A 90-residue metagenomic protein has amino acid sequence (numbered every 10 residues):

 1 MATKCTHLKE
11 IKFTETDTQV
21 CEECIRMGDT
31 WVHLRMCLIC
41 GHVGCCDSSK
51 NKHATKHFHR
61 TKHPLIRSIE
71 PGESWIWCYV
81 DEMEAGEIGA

Functional and structural regions predicted by a protein language model:
M1-T3, R35: Short low-complexity stretches enriched in small and charged residues
T3-V20, M27, V43-A90: Cys/His-rich, Zn2+-coordinating zinc-finger modules
E22-I25, L38: Cys/His/Pro-rich metal-binding microdomains
D29-L38: Canonical RING-type zinc finger of E3 ubiquitin-protein ligases
